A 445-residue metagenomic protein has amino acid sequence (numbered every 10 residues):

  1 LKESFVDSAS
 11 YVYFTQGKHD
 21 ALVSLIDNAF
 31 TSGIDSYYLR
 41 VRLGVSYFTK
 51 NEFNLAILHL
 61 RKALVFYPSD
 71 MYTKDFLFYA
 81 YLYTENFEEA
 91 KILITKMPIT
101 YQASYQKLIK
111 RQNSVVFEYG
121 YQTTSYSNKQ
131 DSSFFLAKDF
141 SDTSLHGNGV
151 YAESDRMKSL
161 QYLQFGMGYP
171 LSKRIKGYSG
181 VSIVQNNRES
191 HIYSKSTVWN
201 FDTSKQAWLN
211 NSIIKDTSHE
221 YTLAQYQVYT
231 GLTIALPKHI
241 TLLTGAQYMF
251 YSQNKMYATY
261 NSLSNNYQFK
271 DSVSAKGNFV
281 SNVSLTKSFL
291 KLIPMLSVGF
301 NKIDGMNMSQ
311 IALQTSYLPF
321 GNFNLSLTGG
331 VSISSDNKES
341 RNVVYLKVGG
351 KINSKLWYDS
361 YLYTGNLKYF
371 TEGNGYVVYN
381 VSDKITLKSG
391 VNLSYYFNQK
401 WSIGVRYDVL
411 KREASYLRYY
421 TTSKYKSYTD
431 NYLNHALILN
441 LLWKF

Functional and structural regions predicted by a protein language model:
L1-I109: Alpha-helical protein-protein interaction scaffolds
L77, L93, Q102-I109, G120-Q122 (+2 more regions): Outer-membrane beta-barrel domain signature, strongest for Gram-negative TonB-dependent receptors and also present
T84, M167-I175, I234-I240, K287-K291 (+5 more regions): Outer-membrane beta-barrel strand-turn architecture
E89-T100, K110-N113, Y121-L145, G180-V331 (+2 more regions): Outer-membrane pore/translocation modules
F140-A152, Y162: Juxtamembrane extracytoplasmic segments of single-/few-pass membrane proteins
S154, V184-T197, N210, I214-H219 (+5 more regions): Outer-membrane beta-barrel translocator/channel fold
K158-N186: Glycine- and aromatic-enriched membrane insertion/assembly motifs of diderm outer-membrane and organelle channel
F165, V228-T230, S281-L285, L313 (+3 more regions): Membrane-embedded beta-strands of outer-membrane beta-barrel proteins, especially the hydrophobic/small aromatic
